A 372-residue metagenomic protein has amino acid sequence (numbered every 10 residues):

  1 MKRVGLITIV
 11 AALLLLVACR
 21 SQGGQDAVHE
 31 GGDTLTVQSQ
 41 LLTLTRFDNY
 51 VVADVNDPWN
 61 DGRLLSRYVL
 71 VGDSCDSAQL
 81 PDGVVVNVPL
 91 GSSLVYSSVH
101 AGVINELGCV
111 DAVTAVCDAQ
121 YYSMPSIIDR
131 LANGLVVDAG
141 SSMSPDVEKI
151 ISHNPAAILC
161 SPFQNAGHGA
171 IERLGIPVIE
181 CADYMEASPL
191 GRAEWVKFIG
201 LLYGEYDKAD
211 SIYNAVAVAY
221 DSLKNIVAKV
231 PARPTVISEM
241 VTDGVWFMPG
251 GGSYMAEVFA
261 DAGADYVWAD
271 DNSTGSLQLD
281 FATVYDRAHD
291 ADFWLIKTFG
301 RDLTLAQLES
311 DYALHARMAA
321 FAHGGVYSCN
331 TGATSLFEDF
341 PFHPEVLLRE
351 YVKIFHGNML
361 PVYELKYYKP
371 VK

Functional and structural regions predicted by a protein language model:
M1-G5: Positively charged n-region of N-terminal signal peptides that target proteins for export
I7-V17: Bacterial N-terminal signal peptides
C19-A101, K208-I237, A322, S335 (+2 more regions): Bacterial Sec-exported substrate-binding components of ABC uptake systems
D54-V55, W59-I151, I158-F163: A short, structured surface patch at a secondary-structure boundary
S92-V95, A112-V116, A157-S161, V178-C181 (+6 more regions): Structural recognition of the beta-strand scaffold that forms the well-ordered cores of secreted hydrolase catalytic
L135, D146, S152-V245, A269-D270 (+1 more regions): Extracytoplasmic substrate-binding proteins
L223-A306: Flexible, glycine-rich surface segments
W268-D270, T274-M359, Y363-K372: C-terminal soluble interaction/assembly domains
